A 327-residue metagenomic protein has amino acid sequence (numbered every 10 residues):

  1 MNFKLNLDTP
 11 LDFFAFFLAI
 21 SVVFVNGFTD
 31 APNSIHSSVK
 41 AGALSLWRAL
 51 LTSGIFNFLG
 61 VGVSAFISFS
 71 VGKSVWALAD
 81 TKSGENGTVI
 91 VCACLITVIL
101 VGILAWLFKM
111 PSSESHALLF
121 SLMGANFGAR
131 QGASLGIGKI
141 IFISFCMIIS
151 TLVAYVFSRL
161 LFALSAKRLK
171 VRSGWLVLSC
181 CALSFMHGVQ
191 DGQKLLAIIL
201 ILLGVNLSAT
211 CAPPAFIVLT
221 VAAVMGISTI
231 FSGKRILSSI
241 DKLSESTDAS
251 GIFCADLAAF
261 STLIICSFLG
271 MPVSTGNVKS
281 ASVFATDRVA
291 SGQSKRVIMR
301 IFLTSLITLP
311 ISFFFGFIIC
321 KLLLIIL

Functional and structural regions predicted by a protein language model:
M1-L327: Multi-pass alpha-helical transmembrane bundle typical of ion/small-solute transporters and intramembrane aspartyl
